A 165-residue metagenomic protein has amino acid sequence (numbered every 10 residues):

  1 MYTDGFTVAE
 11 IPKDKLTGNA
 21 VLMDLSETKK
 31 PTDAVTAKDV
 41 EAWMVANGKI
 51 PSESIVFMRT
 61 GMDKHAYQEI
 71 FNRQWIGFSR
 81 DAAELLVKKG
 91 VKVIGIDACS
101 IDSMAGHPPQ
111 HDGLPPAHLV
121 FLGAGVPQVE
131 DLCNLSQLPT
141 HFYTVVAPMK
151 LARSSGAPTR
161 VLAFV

Functional and structural regions predicted by a protein language model:
M1-V165: Active-/binding-site microenvironments in catalytic and ligand-binding cores
